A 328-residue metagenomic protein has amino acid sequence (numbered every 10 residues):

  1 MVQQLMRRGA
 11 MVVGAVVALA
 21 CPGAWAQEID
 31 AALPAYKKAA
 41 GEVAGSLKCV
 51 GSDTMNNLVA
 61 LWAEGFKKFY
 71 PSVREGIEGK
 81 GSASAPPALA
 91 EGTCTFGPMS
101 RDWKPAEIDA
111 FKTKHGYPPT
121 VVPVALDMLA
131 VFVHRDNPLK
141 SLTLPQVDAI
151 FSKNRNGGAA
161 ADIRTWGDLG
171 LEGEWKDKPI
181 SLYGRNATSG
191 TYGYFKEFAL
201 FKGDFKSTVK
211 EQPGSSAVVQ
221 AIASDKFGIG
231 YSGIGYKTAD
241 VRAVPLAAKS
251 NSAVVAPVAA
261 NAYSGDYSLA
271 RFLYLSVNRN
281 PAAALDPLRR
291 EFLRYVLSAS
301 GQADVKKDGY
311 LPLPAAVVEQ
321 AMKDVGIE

Functional and structural regions predicted by a protein language model:
M1-Q3, V17, A31, V244: Intrinsic-disorder/low-complexity peptide segments enriched for small residues
V2-V13: Bacterial N-terminal signal peptides that target proteins for export
V16-A26: C-terminal segment of classical bacterial N-terminal signal peptides
A26-E328: Flexible loop/hinge segments at secondary-structure junctions
